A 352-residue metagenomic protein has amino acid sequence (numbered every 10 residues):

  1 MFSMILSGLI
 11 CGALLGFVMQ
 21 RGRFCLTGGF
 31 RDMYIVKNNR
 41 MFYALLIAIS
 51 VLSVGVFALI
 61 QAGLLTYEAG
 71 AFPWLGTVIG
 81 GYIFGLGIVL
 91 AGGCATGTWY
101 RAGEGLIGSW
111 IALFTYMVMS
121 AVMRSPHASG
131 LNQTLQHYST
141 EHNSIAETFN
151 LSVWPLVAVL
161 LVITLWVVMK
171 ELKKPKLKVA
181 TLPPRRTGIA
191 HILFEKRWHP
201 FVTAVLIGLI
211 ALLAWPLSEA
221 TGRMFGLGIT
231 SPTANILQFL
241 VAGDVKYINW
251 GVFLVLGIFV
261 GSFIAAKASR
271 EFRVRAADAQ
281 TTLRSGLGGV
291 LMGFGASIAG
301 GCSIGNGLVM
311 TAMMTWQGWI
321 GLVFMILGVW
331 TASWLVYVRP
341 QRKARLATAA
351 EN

Functional and structural regions predicted by a protein language model:
M1-N352: Membrane-interfacial helix-loop segments of redox and metal-homeostasis proteins, especially TM-loop-TM junctions
